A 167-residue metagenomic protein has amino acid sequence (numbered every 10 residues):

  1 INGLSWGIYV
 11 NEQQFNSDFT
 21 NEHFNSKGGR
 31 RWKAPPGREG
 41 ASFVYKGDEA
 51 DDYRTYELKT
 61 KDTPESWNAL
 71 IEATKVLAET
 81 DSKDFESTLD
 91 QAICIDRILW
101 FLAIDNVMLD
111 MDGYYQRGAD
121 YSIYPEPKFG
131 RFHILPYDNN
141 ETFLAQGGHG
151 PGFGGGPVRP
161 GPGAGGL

Functional and structural regions predicted by a protein language model:
I1-L167: Phosphate/dinucleotide-binding and metal-coordinating scaffold of catalytic cores in nucleotide-dependent enzymes
